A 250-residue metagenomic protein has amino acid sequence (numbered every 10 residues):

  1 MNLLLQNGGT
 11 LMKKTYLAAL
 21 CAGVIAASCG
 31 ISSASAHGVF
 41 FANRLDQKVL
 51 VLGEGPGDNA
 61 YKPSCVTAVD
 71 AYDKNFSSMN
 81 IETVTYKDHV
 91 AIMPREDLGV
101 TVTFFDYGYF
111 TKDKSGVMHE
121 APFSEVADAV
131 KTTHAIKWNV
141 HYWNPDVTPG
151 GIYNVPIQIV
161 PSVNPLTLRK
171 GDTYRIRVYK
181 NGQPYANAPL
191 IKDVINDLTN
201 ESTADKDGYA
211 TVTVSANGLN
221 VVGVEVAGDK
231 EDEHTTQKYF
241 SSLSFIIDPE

Functional and structural regions predicted by a protein language model:
M1-L11: Short, Lys/Arg-enriched N-terminal segments with co-localized hydrophobic residues within the first ~10-30 amino acids
I25-S33: C-terminal segment of classical bacterial N-terminal signal peptides
S35-A91: Start-of-domain marker
S35-Q47, V117-Y174, Y179-P184, N196 (+1 more regions): Beta-strand-rich domain onsets/edges
Y61-V66, G182-D193: Short, ordered, surface-exposed loop/turn motifs in non-cytosolic proteins
D70-S78, A188-S202: Short amphipathic beta-strand segments in non-cytosolic proteins
Y86-H89, S202-G218: Glycine-centered loop-to-beta-strand initiation motif
Y107-K114, G228-D232: Short acidic/polar inter-strand loop motif in beta-rich domains
